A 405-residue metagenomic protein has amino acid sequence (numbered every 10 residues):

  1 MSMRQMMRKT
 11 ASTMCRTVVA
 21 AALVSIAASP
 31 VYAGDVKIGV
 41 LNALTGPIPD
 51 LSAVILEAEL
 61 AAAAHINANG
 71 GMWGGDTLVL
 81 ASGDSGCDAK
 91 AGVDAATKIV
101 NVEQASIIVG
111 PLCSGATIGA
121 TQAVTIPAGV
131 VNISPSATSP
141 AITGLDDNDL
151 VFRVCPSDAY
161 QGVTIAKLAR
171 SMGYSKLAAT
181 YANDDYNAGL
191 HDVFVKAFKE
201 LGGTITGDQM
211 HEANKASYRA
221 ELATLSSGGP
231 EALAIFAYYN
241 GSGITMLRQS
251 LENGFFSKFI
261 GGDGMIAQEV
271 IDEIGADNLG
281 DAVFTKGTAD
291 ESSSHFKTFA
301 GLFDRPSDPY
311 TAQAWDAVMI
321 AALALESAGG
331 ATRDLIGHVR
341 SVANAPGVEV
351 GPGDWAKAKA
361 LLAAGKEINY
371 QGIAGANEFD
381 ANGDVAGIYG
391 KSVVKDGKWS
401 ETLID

Functional and structural regions predicted by a protein language model:
S2-M6, T10, A33-D405: Extracytosolic ligand-binding ectodomains
S2-Y32: Gram-negative bacterial Sec-dependent N-terminal signal peptides
